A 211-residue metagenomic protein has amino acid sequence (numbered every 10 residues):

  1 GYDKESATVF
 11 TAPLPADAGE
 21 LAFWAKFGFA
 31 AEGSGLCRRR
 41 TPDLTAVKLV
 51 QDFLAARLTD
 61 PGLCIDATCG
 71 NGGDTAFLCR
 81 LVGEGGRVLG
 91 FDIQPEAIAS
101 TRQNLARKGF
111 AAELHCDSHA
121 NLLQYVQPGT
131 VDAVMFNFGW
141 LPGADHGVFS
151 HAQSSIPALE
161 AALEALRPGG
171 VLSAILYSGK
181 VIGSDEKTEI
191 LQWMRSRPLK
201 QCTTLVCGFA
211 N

Functional and structural regions predicted by a protein language model:
A7-L21: Conserved beta-strand-loop-alpha-helix junction that forms the acyl-donor binding cleft
T11, R87-D92: Conserved SAM-binding motif I beta-strand of class I
G35, K180-N211: Class I S-adenosyl-L-methionine
R38-G62, A76, R80: S-adenosyl-L-methionine
D60-G70, L89: Conserved class I S-adenosyl-L-methionine
T68, G169-L176: Conserved beta-strand signature within the Rossmann-like core of class I S-adenosyl-L-methionine
N71-G85: Conserved SAM-binding loop of SAM-dependent methyltransferases across substrates and taxa, primarily the Class I
E96-D132: S-adenosyl-L-methionine
